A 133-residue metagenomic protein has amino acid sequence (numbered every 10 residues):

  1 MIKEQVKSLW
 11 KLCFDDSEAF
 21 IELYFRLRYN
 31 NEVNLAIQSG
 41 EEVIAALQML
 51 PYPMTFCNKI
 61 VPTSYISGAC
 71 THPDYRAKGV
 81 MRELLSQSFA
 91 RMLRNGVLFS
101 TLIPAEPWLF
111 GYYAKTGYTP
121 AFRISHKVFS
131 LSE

Functional and structural regions predicted by a protein language model:
M1-P51, N58-V61, Y65, I124 (+1 more regions): Short amphipathic alpha-helix that is part of the acyltransferase structural core
V43, L109-G111: Flexible loop/turn segments at secondary-structure boundaries
Y52, A69, A105-P107, Y118: An acidic- and aromatic-residue-enriched active-site/binding cleft used to recognize and process polar
G68-T71, A77-M92, K115: Conserved acetyl-CoA-binding loop-helix of GNAT-fold acetyltransferases
H72, I103, I124: Conserved residues at the C-terminal ends of beta-strands
L85, M92-A105: Conserved GNAT acetyl-CoA-binding A-motif
V97-L98, Y118-T119, R123: Hydrophobic, ordered structural segments
Y112-Y118: Conserved active-site tyrosine of GNAT-family acetyltransferases
